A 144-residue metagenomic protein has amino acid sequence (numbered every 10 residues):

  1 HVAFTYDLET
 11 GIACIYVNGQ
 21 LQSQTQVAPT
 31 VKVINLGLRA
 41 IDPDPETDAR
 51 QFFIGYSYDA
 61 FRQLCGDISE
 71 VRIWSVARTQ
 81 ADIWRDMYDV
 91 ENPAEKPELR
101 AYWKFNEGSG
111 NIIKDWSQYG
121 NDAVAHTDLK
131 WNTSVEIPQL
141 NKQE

Functional and structural regions predicted by a protein language model:
H1-Y119, K130-E144: Extracellular glycan-associated modules
